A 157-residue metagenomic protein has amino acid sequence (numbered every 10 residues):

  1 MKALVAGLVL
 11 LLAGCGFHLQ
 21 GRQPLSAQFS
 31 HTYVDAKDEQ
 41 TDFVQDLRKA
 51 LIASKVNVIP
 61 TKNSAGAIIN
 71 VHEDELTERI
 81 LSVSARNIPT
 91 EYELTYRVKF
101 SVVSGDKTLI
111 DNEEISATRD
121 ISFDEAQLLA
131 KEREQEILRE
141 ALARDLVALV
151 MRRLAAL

Functional and structural regions predicted by a protein language model:
M1-V5: Bacterial N-terminal signal peptides that target proteins for export
L11-G14: C-terminal motif of bacterial Sec signal peptides marking the signal peptidase cleavage site
G16-L19: Bacterial signal peptide processing site
Q28-E75: N-terminal segment of the mature soluble domain
A36, L51, K55, V102-D106 (+2 more regions): Sec/Tat-exported extracytoplasmic proteins
Q40, V44, E91-T95, Q135-A143: Solvent-exposed, acidic/flexible segments
S64, N70-E114, D120-R133: Surface-exposed short loop/turn segments
L129-L157: C-terminal/domain-edge helix-coil "capping" segments
